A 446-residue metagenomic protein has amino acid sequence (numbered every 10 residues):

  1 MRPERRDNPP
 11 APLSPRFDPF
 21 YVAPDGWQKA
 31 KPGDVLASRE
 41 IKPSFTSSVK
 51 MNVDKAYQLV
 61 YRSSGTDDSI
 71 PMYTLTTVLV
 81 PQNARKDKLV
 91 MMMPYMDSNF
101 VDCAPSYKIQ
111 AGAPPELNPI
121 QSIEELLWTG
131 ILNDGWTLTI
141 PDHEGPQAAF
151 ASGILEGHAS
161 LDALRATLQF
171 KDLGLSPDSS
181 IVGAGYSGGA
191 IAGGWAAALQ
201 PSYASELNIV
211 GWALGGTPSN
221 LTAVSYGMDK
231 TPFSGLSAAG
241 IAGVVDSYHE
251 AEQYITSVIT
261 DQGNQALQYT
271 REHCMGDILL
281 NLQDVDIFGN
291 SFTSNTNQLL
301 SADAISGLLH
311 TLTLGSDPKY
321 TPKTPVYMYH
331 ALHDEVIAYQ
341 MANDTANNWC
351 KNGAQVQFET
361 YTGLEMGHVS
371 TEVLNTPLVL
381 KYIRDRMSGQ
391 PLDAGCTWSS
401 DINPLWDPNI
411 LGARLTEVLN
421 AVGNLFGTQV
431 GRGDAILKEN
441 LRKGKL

Functional and structural regions predicted by a protein language model:
M1-R85: Catalytic-loop region of hydrolases
L75-V78, K86-S98, D102-Q110, T129 (+1 more regions): Short beta-strand element of the alpha/beta-hydrolase
I123-L126, F150-L173: Alpha/beta-hydrolase active-site loop
R165-L236: Primarily recognizes the serine-hydrolase "nucleophile elbow" in alpha/beta-hydrolase and SGNH/GDSL folds
G215-K319: Accessory cap/linker subdomain of secreted extracellular hydrolases
L300-D303, G307-L312, N343-L446: C-terminal catalytic histidine-bearing segment of alpha/beta-hydrolase fold enzymes
T321, E335-M341, T371: Conserved alpha/beta-hydrolase "acid-adjacent" motif
P322, Y327-D334: Short beta-strand/loop motif that positions the catalytic acidic residue of the alpha/beta-hydrolase fold
